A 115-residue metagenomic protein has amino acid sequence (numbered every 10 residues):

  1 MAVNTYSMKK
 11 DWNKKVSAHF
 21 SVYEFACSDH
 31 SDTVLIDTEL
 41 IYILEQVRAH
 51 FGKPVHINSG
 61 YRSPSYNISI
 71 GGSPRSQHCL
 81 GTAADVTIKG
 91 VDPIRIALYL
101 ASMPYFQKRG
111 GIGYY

Functional and structural regions predicted by a protein language model:
M1-H50: Extracytoplasmic cell-surface/polysaccharide-interacting catalytic and binding patches
N4, S21, S59, P64 (+1 more regions): Intrinsically disordered, low-complexity segments enriched in small/polar residues
D29-H30, V55-Y61, P93-L100: N-terminal start-of-chain detector that recognizes signal peptides and the immediate post-cleavage beginning
D32, G52-K53, G72, I88-D92: Generic structural signal for short, solvent-exposed loop/turn connectors between secondary structure elements
I36-I43, K53, Y66, T82 (+2 more regions): Amphipathic alpha-helical interface surfaces
I41-G71: Extended, low-complexity, intrinsically disordered C-terminal regulatory tails of eukaryotic serine/threonine kinases
R75, L80-Y115: Catalytic cores and adjacent binding grooves of peptidoglycan-active enzymes
